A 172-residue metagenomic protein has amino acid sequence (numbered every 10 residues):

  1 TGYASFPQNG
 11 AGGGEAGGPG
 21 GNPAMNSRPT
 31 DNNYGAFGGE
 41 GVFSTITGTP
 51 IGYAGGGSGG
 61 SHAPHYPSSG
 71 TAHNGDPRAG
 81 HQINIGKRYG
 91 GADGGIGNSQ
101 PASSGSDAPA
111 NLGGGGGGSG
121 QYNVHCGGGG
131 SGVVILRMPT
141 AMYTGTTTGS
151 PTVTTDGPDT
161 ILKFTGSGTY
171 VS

Functional and structural regions predicted by a protein language model:
T1-S172: Low-complexity, glycine/proline-biased repetitive segments and flexible coils/loops
